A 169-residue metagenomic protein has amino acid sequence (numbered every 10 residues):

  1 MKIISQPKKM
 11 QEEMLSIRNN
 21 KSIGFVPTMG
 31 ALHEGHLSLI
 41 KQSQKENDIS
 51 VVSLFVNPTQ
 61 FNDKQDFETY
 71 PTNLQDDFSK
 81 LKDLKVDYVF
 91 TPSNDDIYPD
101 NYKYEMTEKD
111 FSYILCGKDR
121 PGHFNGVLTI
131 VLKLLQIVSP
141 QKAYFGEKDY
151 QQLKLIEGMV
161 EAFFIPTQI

Functional and structural regions predicted by a protein language model:
M1-I169: Nucleotidyltransferase catalytic core that binds NTPs
